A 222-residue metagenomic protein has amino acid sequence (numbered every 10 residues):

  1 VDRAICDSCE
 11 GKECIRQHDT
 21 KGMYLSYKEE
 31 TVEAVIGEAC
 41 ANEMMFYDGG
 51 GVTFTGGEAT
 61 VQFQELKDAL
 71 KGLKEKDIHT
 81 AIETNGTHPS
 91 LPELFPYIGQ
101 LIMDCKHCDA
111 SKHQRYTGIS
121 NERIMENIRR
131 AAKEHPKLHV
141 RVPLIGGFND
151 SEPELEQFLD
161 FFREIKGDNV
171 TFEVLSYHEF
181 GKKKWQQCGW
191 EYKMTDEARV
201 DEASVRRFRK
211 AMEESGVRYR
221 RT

Functional and structural regions predicted by a protein language model:
V1-K21, Y27, E58: Cysteine-centered iron-sulfur cluster-binding motifs in ferredoxin-type domains/subunits of redox enzymes
I5, K28-A34, E38: FAD-binding FR-type
V32, I36, L155-L159, V205 (+1 more regions): Short, amphipathic alpha-helical "lid/cap" segments that border enzyme active or binding sites
I36-Q187: Conserved AdoMet/S-adenosylmethionine-binding subsite of the radical SAM
Q187-M194: Short glycine/proline- and charge-enriched loop/turn segments that cap or connect secondary-structure elements
A203-T222: A cross-taxonomic marker for long C-terminal extensions/tails that follow the last structured domain
